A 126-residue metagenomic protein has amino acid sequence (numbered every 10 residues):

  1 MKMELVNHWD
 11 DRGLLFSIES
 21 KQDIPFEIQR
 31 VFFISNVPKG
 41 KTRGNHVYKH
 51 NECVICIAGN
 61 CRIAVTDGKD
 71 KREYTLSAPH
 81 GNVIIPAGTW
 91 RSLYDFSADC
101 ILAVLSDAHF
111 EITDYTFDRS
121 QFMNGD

Functional and structural regions predicted by a protein language model:
M1-G81, A98-D126: Non-catalytic, conserved peripheral segments adjacent to functional cores
A78-V83, G88-W90, Y94: Well-ordered alpha/beta subsegment
